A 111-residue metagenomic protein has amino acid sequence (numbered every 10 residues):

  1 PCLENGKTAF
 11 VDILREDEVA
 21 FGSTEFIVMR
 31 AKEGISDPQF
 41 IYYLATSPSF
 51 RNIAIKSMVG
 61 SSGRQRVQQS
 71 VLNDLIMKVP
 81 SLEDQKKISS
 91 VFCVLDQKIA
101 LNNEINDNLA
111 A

Functional and structural regions predicted by a protein language model:
C2-S47, G60: A short beta-sheet element
T8-I13, K56, V91-F92, I105: "Short basic amphipathic alpha-helical interaction patches in structured regions
V19-I27, V59-S89: A short glycine-rich beta-alpha junction/loop motif
Q39-I41, V71-A110: Amphipathic alpha-helical segments
T46-M58, I76-K78: Well-ordered mid-protein domain cores that form the structural environment of catalytic cofactors
I53, R66, A100-E104: Residue-level signal for secondary-structure boundary elements
